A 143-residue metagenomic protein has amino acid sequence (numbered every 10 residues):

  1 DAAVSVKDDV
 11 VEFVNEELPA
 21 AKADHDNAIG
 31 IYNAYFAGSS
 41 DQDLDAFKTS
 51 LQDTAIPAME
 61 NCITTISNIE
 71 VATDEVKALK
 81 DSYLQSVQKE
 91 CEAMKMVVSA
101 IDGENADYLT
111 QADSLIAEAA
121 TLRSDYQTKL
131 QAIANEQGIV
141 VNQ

Functional and structural regions predicted by a protein language model:
A2-T54, Q88, E92-Q143: C-terminal amphipathic alpha-helix
I56-L84, I133-V141: Short, solvent-exposed, charged loop/turn and helix-capping segments that join or cap alpha-helices on peripheral
